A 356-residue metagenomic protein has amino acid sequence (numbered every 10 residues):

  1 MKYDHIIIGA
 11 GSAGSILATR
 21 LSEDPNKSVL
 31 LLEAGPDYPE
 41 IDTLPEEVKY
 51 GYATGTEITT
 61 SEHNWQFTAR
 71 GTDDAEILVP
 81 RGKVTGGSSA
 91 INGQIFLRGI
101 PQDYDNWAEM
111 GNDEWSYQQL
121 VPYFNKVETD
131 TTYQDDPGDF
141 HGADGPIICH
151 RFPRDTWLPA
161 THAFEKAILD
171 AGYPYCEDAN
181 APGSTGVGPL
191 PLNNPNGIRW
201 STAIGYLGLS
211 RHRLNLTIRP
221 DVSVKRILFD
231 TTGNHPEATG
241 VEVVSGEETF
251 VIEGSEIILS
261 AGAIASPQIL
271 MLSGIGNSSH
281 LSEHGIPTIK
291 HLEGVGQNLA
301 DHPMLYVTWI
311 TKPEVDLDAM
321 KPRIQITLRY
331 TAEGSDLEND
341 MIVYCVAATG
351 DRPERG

Functional and structural regions predicted by a protein language model:
M1-G356: N-terminal redox-cofactor-binding region of secreted/periplasmic oxidoreductases
